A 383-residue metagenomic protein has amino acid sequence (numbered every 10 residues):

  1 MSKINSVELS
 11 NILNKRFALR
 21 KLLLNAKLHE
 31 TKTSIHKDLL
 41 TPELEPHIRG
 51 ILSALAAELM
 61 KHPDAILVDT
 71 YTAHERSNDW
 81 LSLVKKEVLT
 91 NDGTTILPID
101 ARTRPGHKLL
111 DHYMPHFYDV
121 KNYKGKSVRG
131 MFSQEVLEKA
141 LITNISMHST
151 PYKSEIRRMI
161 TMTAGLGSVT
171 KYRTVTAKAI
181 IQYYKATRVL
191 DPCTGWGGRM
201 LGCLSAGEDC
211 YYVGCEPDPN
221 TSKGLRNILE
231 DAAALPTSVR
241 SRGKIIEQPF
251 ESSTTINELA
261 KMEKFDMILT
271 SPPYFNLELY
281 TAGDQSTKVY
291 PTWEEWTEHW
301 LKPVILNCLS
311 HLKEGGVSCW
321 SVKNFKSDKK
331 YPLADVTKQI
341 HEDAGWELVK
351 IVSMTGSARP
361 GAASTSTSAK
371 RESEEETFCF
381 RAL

Functional and structural regions predicted by a protein language model:
S2-R104, D111-L383: Class I S-adenosyl-L-methionine-dependent methyltransferase catalytic core
